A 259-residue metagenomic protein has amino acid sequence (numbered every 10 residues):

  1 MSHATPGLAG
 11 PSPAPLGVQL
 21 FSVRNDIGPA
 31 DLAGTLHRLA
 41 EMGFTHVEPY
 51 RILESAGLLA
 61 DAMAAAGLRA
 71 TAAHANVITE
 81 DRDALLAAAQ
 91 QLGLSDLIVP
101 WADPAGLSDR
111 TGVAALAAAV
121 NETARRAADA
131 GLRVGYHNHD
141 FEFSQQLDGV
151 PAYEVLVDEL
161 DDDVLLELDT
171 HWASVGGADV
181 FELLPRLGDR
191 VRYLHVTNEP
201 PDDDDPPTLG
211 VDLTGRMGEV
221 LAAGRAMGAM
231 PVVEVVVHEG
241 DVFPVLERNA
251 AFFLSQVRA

Functional and structural regions predicted by a protein language model:
S2-A40, A88-G93, A130, L147-G149 (+3 more regions): Histidine-acidic metal/acid-base catalytic patches
Q19-V23, Y50-I52, A73-I78, A102-P104 (+4 more regions): Active-site beta-loop-alpha junctions enriched in small/polar residues
H37, H46, H74-L166, F243: Active-site acidic/histidine proton-transfer and metal-coordination neighborhood in alpha/beta enzyme cores
L39, V47-I52, L58: N-terminal carbohydrate-binding/catalytic regions of secreted carbohydrate-active enzymes
S55-G57, R82, M217: Short, well-ordered alpha-helical microsegments
A56-H74, L116, L132: Short acidic, glycine/proline-enriched helix-loop-strand junctions
T123-R126, H171, E182: Short helix-to-loop capping/linker segments positioned immediately adjacent to catalytic or ligand/cofactor-binding
